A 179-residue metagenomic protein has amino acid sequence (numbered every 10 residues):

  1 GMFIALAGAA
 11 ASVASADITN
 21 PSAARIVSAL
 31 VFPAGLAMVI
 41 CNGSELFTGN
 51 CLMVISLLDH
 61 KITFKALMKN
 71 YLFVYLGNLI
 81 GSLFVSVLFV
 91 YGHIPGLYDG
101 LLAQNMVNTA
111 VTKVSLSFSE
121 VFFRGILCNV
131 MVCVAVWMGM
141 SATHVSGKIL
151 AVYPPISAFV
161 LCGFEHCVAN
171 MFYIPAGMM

Functional and structural regions predicted by a protein language model:
M2-M179: Alpha-helical transmembrane segments and their helix-helix packing motifs
